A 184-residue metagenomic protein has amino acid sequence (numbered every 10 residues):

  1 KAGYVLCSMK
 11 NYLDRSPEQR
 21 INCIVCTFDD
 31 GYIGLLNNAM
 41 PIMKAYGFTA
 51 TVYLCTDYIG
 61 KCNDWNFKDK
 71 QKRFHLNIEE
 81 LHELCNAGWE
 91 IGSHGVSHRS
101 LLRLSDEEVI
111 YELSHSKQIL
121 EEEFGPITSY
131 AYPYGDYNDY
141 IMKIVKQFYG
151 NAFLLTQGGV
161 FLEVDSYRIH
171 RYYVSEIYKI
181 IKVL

Functional and structural regions predicted by a protein language model:
K1, D30-I33, R73-E80: Aromatic- and glycine-enriched glycan-recognition loops and surfaces that form the carbohydrate-binding subsites
K1-T27, I33-G34, R103-L184: C-terminal active-site subregion of NodB/CE4 polysaccharide deacetylases
I21-I24, K44-N138, D165-I169: Metal-dependent polysaccharide deacetylase catalytic core of the NodB/CE4 family, i.e., the active-site-bearing domain
I42-A45, F148: Glycine-rich, phosphate-binding/catalytic loops in enzymes
